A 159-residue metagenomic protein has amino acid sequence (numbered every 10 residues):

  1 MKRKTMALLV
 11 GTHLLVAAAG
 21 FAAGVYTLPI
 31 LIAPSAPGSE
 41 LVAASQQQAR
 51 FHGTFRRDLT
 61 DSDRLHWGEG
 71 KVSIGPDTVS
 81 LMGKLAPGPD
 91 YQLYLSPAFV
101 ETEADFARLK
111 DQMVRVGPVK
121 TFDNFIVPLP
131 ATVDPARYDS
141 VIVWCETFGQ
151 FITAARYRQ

Functional and structural regions predicted by a protein language model:
M1-M6: N-terminal Lys/Arg-rich, disordered targeting/topogenic segments
A7-V25: Hydrophobic membrane-insertion alpha-helices, especially the h-region of bacterial N-terminal signal peptides
G20, G24-P76, A107-D111: Transition segment at domain starts
E69-Y91: Short, surface-exposed binding/anchoring microloops in extracellular/periplasmic proteins
Y94-A98, W144: Predominantly extracellular/luminal cell-surface or secreted proteins
E103-A131: An anionic, turn-rich surface loop/hairpin at beta-sheet edges that serves as a generic interaction/coordination patch
P130-T153: Short, exposed beta-strand-loop hairpins at the edges of beta-sheets in extracellular/periplasmic proteins
Y157-Q159: Extracytoplasmic/periplasmic copper-protein system
